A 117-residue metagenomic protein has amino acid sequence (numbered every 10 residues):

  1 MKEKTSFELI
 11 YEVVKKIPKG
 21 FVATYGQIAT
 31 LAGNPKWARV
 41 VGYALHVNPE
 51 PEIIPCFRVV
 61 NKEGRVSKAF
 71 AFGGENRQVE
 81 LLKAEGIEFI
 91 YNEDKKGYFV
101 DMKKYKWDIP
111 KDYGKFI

Functional and structural regions predicted by a protein language model:
M1-I117: Nucleic acid-binding interface residues in structured DNA/RNA-binding domains, emphasizing the DNA-engaging scaffolds
